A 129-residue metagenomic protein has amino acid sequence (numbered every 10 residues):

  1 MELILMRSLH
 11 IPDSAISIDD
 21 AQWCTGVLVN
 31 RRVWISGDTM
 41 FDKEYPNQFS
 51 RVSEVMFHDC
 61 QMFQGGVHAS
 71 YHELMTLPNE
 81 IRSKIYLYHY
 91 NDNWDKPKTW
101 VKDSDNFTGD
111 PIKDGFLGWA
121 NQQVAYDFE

Functional and structural regions predicted by a protein language model:
M1-Y45, W119-E129: Core dinuclear metal-dependent hydrolase active-site scaffold
M40-F128: Cap/insert and terminal regions of metallo-dependent hydrolase folds
